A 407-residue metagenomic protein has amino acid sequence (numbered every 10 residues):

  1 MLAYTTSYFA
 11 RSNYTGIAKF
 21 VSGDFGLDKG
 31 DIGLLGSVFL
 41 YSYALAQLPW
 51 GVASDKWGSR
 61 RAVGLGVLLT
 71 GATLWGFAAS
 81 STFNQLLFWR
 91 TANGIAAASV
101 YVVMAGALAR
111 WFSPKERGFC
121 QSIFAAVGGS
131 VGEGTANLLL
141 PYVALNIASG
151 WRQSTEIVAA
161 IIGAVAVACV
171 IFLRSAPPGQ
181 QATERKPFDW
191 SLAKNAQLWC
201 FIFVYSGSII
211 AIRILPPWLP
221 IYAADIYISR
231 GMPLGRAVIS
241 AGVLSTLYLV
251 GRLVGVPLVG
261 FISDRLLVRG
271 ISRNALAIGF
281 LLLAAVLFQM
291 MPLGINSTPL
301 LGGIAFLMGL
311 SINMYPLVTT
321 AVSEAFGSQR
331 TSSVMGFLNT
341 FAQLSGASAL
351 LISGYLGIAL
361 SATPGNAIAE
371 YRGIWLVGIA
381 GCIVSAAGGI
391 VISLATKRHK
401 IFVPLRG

Functional and structural regions predicted by a protein language model:
L2-K29, W50, L215-P220, A349: Extracytoplasmic
Y14-T15, A196-V259, T319, A349-G354: Extracytoplasmic gate region of multi-pass secondary transporters
G26, G58, A79-Q85, S113 (+2 more regions): Helix-breaking motifs and short loop linkers at transmembrane-helix boundaries and internal kinks in secondary membrane
L45-F83: Conserved MFS/SLC helix-loop-helix module at the cytosolic interface between two early adjacent transmembrane helices
W89-G128: Cytoplasmic helix-loop-helix junction between adjacent transmembrane helices in 12-TM secondary transporters
G118-L138, R252, N339-L350: Glycine-rich segments within core transmembrane alpha-helices of 12-TM secondary carriers
I123-L173: Helix-loop-helix hairpin linking two adjacent transmembrane segments in secondary transporters
A176-I202, G407: Juxtamembrane intracellular "pre-TM" segments in multi-pass secondary transporters
